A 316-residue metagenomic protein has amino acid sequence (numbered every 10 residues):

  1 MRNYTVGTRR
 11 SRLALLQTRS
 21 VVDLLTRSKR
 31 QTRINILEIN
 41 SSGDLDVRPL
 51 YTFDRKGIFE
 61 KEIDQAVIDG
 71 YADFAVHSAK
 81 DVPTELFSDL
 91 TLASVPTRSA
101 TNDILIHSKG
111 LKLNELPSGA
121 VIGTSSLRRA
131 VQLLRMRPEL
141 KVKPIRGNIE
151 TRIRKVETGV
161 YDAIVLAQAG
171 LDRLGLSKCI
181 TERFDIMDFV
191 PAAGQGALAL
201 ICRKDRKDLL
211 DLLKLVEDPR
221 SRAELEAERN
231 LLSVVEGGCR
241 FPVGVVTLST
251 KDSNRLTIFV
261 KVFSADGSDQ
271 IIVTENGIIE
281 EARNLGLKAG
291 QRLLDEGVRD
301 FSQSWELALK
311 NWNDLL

Functional and structural regions predicted by a protein language model:
M1-S41, D46-R48, T52-F53, E60 (+1 more regions): Small-molecule-sensing regulatory modules
R19, D23, K61, Q65 (+3 more regions): N-terminal, well-ordered alpha-helical segments
N40-G43, D81-V82, R129: Acidic, glycine-rich active-site loops and adjacent beta-strand->loop/helix elements that engage anionic groups
P49-F74: Short, structured active-site "lid" loops
I68, D73-S78, D162-A167: Paired acidic/hydrophobic, glycine-rich loop segments that form the ligand-binding mouth/hinge of periplasmic-binding
A79-K80, S88-L140: A conserved helix-loop-strand patch within extracytoplasmic ligand-binding domains of the periplasmic binding
A79-V82, A169-L171: Short glycine-rich anion-binding loops that position phosphate/pyrophosphate groups of nucleotides and phosphorylated
